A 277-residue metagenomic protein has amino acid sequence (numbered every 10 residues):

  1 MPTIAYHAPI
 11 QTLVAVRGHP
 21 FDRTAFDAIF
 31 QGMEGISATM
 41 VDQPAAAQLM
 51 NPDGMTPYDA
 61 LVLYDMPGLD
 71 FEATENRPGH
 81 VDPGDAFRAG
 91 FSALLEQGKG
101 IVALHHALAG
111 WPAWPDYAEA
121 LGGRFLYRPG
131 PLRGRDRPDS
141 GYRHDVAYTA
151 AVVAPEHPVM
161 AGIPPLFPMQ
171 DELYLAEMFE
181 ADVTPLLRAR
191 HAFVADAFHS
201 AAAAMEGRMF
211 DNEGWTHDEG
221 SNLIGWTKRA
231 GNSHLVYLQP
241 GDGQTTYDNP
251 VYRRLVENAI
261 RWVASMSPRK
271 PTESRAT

Functional and structural regions predicted by a protein language model:
P2-P9, A204-T277: Extracellular ligand-binding/catalytic regions of CAZymes and related secreted enzymes and adhesion modules
T3, T24, A28, M33-I36 (+3 more regions): Catalytic beta-strand/loop cores that center a nucleophilic Ser/Cys/Thr and support acyl-enzyme chemistry
P9-A15, R23-A103, A107-W111: Helical hinge/lid and interdomain linker segments adjacent to catalytic or ligand-binding clefts that mediate domain
H19-P20, P67-G68, L108-G110, P165 (+3 more regions): Short, solvent-exposed loop/turn segments at secondary-structure junctions
D27-F30, E75-P78, D116-E119, S200-A201 (+1 more regions): Short, glycine/charged-enriched secondary-structure capping and boundary segments
V41, L186-R188, L238: Hydrophobic residues at beta-strand termini and immediately following loops that shape nucleotide-binding pockets
G68-G162: A glycine-rich, often tryptophan-bearing local segment used as a flexible ligand/cofactor-contacting loop or short
